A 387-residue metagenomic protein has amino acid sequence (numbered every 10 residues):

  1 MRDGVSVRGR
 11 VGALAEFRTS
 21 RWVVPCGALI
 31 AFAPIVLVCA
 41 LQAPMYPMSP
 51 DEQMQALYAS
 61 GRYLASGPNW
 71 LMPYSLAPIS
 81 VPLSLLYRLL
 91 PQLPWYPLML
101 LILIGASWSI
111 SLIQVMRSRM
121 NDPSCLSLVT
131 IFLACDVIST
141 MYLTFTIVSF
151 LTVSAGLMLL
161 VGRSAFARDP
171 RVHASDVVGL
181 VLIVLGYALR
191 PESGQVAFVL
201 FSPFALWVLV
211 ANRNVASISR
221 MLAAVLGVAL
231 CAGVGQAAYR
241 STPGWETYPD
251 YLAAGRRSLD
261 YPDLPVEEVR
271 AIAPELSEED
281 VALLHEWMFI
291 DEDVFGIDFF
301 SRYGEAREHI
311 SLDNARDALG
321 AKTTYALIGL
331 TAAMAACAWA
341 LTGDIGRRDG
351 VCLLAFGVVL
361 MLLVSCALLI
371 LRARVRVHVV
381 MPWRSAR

Functional and structural regions predicted by a protein language model:
M1-L37, P123, L209-L226: Start-transfer (signal-anchor) and selected internal transmembrane alpha helices of multi-pass inner/ER membrane
A31-M72, L83-R88: Extracytoplasmic loop-helix module adjacent to an early transmembrane segment
N69-L103: Short hydrophobic/aromatic helix or loop-helix immediately within or flanking a transmembrane segment in polytopic
I102-M120, M334-G343: Transmembrane-helix motifs of polytopic, lipid-linked glycan transferases
D122-L128, M158-V184, R220: Short hydrophobic alpha-helices at membrane interfaces in multi-pass membrane enzymes
A174-P191, S202, A224-V234: Membrane-interface alpha helices of multi-pass inner-membrane proteins
Q195, S217-E286: Juxtamembrane membrane-water interface segments immediately following transmembrane helices in multi-pass
E305-V358: Membrane-interface anchor segments at the N-terminal boundary of transmembrane helices in multi-pass membrane enzymes
